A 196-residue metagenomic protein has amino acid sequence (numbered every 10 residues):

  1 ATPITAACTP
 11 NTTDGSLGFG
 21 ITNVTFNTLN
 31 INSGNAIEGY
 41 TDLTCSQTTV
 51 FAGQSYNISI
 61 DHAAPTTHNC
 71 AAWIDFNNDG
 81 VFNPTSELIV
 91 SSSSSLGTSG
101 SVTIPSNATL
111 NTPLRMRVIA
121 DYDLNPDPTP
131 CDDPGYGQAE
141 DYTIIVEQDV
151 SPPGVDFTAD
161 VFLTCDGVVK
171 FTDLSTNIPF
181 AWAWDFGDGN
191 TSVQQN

Functional and structural regions predicted by a protein language model:
T2-V150: A broad "non-catalytic interaction surface" signal
Q47-Q54, A159-G167: Short, solvent-exposed loop/linker segments at the N-terminal edge of repeated beta-sheet extracellular domains
N57-S59, D166-S175: A short beta-strand segment in extracellular, disulfide-stabilized domains
A63-T66, C165, S175-I178: Short glycine/proline-centered coil/turn motifs in the loop regions of extracellular beta-sandwich domains
S151-A159: Proline-enriched interdomain boundary motifs that mark the N-terminal boundary and often initiate the first structured
F157, F171, W182-F186: Conserved hydrophobic/aromatic "anchor" residues that stabilize well-ordered secondary structure elements
N177-N196: Surface-exposed, flexible coil segments in extracellular/virion-facing regions
